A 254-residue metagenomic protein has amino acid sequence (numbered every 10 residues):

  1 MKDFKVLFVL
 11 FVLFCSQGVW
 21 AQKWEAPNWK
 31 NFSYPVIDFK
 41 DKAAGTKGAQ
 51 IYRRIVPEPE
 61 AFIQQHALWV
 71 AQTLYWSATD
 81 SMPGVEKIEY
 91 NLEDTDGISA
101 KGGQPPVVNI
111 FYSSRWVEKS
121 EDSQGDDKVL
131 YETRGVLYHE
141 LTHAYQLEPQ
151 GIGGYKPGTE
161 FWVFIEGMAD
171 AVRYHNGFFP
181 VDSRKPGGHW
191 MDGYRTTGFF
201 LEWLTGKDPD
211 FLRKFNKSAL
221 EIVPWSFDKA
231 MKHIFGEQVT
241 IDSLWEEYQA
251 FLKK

Functional and structural regions predicted by a protein language model:
K5-C15: Sec-dependent N-terminal signal peptides
Q17-A21: Sec/Tat signal peptide C-region and signal peptidase I cleavage site
K23, T197-G198, L204-K254: Pan-zinc metallopeptidase signature
K30-P57, R115: Acidic/histidine-rich, surface-exposed loop or edge segments in extracytoplasmic proteins
Q50-F111: Auxiliary, metal-adjacent structural segments of Zn-dependent hydrolase domains
N91-G151: Active-site scaffold of zinc-dependent metalloenzymes
K156-T197: Post-HExxH zinc-binding segment in Zn-dependent metallohydrolases
H175-D192, W203-E221: Short helix/loop segments within enzyme catalytic domains that coordinate or immediately flank catalytic cofactors
